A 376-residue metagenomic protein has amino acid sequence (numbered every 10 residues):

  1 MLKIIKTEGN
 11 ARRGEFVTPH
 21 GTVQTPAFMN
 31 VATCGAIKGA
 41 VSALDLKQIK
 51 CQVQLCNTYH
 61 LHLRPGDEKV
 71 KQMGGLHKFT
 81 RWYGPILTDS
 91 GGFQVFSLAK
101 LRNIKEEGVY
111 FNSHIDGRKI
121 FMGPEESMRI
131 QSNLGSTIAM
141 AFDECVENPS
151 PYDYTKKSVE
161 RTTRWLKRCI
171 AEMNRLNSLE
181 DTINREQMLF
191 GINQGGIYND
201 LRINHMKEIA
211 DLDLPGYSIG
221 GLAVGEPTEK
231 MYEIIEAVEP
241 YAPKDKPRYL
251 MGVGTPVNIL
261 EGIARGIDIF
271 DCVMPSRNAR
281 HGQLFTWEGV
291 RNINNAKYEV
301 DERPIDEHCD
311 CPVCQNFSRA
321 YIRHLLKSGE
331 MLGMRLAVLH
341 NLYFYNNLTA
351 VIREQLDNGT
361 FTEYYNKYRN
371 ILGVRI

Functional and structural regions predicted by a protein language model:
M1-T182, A296-E299: Non-catalytic, usually N-terminal nucleic-acid engagement modules in DNA/RNA processing proteins
M1-V17, V23-A32, I37-A40, D143-P149 (+1 more regions): C-terminal extensions of enzymes
G21, Q54, D89, Q131 (+5 more regions): Conserved, mostly hydrophobic/aromatic
E126, I130, L134, K157 (+6 more regions): A non-catalytic, amphipathic alpha-helix used as a structural packing/dimerization or gating element in enzyme scaffolds
G135, L166, I170-M173, N177 (+4 more regions): Structural signal for hydrophobic packing residues in well-ordered secondary-structure cores of soluble enzyme domains
N148-P151, K156, G216-L222, M331-M334: Glycine- and acidic
E160-T163, E172, L176, N184-I305: Glycine-rich phosphate/ribose-binding loops and adjacent secondary-structure elements that form binding surfaces
